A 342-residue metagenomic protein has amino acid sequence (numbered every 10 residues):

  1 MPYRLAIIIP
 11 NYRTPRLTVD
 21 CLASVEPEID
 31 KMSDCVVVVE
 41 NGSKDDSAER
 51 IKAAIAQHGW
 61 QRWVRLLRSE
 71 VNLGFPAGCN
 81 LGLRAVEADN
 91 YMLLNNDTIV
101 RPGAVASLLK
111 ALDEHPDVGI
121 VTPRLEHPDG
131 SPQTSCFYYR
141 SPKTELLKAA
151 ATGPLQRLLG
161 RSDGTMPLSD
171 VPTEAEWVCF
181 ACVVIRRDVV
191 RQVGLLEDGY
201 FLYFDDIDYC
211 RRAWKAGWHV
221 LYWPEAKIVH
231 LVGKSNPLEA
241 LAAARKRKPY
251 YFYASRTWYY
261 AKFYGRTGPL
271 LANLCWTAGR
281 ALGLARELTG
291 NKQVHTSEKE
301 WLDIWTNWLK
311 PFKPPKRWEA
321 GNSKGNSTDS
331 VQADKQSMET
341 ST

Functional and structural regions predicted by a protein language model:
M1-P27: N-proximal low-complexity "stem/linker" segments adjacent to membrane-targeting elements
I8, K215-K292, T296, Q332: Active-site-adjacent helix/loop segment of glycosyltransferases that harbors family-specific signature motifs
S24, E40-I51, V71: A conserved acidic beta->alpha catalytic loop
R68-V86, S107: Glycine-rich, basic loop-to-helix element that forms the pyrophosphate-binding segment of sugar-nucleotide handling
Y91: Short aromatic/hydrophobic "clamp" motif used to bind/position activated sugar donors
R101-C136: Conserved donor NDP-sugar-binding/catalytic core segment of glycosyltransferases
R140-E176: Short, flexible, basic/aromatic active-site loop/helix in glycosyltransferases
L168-D170, E176-L195, G199-K227: A short, conserved alpha-helix in the catalytic core of glycosyltransferases
